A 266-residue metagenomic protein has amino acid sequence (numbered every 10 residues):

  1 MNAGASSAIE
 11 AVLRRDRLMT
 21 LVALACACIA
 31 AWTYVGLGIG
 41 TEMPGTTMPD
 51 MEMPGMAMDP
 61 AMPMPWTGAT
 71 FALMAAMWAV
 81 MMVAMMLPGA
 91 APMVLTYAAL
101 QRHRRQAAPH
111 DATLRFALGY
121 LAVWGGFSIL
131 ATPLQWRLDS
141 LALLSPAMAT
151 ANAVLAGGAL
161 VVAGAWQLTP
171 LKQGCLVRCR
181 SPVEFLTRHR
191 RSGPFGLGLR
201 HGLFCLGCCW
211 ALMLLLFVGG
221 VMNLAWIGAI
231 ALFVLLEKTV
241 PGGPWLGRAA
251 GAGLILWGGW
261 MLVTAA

Functional and structural regions predicted by a protein language model:
M1-A79, H103-R105, D139-M148, P170-R188 (+3 more regions): Histidine-/acidic- and/or cysteine-rich, low-complexity loops and terminal segments associated with membrane
N2-E10, W66, A75-L121: Juxtamembrane transmembrane-helix termini in multi-pass membrane transport proteins
L13-R14, F233-L256: Interfacial loop-to-transmembrane junctions
A61-A84, A156-A163, R191-L203: Small-residue-enriched transmembrane helix starts and helix-helix packing motifs in multi-pass inner-membrane proteins
G125-L144, A153-S181: Transmembrane alpha-helix/helix-exit interface in multi-pass inner-membrane proteins
S128-T132, F204, C208, W257-A266: Hydrophobic alpha-helical transmembrane segments in multi-pass integral membrane proteins
I129-D139, L206-L224: Alpha-helical transmembrane segments and their membrane-interface junctions in multi-pass membrane proteins
P170-L212: Membrane-interfacial catalytic/cofactor-binding modules of polytopic membrane enzymes
